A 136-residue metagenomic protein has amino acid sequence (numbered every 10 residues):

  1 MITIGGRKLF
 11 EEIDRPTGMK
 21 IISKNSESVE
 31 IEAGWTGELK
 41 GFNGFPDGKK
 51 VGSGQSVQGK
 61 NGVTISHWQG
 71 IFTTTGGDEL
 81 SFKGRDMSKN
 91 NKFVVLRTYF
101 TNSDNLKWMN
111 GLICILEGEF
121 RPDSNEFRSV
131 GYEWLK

Functional and structural regions predicted by a protein language model:
M1-K136: Beta-strand-enriched cores of mature, soluble protein domains
